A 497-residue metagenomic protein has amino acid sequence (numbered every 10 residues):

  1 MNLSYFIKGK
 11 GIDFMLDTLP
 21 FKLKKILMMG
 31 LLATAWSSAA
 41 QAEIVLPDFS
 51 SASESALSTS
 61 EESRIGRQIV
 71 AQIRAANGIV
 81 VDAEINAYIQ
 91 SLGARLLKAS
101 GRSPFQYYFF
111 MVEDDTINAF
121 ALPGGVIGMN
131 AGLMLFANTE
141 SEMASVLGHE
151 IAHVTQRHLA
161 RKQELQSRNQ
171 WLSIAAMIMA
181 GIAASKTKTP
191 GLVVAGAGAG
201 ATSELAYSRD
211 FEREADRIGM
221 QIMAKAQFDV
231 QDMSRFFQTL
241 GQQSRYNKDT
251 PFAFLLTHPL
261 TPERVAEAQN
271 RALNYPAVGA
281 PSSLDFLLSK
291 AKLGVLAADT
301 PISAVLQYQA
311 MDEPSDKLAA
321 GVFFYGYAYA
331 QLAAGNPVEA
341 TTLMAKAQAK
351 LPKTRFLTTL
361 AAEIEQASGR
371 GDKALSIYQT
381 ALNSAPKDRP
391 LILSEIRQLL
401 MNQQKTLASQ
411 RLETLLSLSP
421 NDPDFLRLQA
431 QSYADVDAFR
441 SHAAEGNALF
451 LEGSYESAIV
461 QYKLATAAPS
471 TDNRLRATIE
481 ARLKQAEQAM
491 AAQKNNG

Functional and structural regions predicted by a protein language model:
N2, F6, G11, L16-K22 (+10 more regions): Hydrophobic or amphipathic, alpha-helical segments that drive membrane association/targeting
F49-A56, R67, I79, A87 (+6 more regions): Extracytoplasmic and endomembrane cell-envelope/extracellular-matrix remodeling and assembly machinery
I127, V154, Y275, A330 (+6 more regions): TPR/TPR-like alpha-solenoid repeats
M129, S145-H153, R157, A215: Active-site recognition of the HExxH zinc-binding catalytic motif
A131-S145, D210: Short pre-active-site segment immediately N-terminal to the catalytic Zn-binding motif
S141, I151-R168: Catalytic Zn2+-binding segment of zinc metalloproteases
W171-K186, G191-S203: Membrane-active amphipathic alpha-helices enriched in small hydrophobic residues
